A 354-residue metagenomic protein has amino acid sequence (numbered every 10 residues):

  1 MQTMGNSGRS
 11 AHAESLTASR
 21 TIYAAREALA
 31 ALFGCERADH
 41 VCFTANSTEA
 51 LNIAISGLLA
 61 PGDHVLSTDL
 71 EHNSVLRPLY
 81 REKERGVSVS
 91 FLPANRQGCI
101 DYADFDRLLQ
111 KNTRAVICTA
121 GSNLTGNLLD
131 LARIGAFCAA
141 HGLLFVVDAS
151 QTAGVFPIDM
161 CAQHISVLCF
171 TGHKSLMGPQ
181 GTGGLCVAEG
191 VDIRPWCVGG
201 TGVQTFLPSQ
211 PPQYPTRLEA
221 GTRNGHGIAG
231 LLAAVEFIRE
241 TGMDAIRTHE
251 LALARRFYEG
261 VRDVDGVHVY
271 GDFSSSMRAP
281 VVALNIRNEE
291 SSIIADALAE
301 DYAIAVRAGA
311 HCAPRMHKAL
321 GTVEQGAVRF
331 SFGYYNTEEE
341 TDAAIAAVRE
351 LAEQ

Functional and structural regions predicted by a protein language model:
M1-Q354: Pyridoxal 5′-phosphate
